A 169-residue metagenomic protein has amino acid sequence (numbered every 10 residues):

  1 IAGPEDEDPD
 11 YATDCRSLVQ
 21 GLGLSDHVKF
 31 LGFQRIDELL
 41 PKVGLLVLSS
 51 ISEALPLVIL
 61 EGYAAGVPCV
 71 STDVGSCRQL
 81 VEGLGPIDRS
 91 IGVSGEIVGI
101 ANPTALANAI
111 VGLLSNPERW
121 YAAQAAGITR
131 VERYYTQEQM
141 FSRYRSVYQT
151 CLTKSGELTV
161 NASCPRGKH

Functional and structural regions predicted by a protein language model:
I1-S25, R119: Short, structured helix-loop element that forms part of the nucleotide-activated donor/catalytic region
D8-A12, S25-F33, L39, E96: Active-site donor-binding acidic/aromatic loop of nucleotide-activated sugar and phosphosugar transferases involved
I51: Aromatic "clamp/platform" in nucleotide-sugar-dependent glycosyltransferases that forms part of the donor/acceptor
P56-I59, C77: Short glycine/serine-rich donor-binding loops of glycosyltransferases
P68-S71, S76-E82: Short hydrophobic beta-strand element within catalytic cores of glycosyltransferases and related nucleotide-activated
G83-P103, G112-P117: Conserved acidic donor-binding segment of nucleotide-sugar-dependent glycosyltransferases
G112, R119-R133, M140, S146: A short, well-ordered alpha-helix in the C-terminal region of glycosyltransferases
Q137-H169: C-terminal alpha-helical cap of glycosyltransferases
